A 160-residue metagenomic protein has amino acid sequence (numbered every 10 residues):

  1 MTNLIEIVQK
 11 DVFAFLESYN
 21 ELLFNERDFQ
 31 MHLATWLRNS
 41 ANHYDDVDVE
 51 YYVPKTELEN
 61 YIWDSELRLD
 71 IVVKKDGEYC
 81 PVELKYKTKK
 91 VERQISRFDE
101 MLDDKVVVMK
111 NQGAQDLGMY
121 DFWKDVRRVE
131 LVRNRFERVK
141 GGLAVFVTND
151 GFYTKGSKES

Functional and structural regions predicted by a protein language model:
M1-N42: Interdomain/boundary linker segments immediately adjacent to catalytic/signaling cores
F24, D28, H32, E66 (+1 more regions): Short, well-structured alpha-helical interface segments that form or flank functional binding sites
R38-D64, D70-V72: A short acidic/basic microdomain associated with nuclease active sites
S40, K74, V132-F136: Alpha-helix C-cap/termination motif
Y44, G77-E78, V139: A general structural motif
D64, L69-L84, K89-V91: Active-site beta-strand-loop-beta-strand hairpin of nuclease catalytic cores that positions key catalytic residues
S65-L69, T154-S160: Short, low-complexity, polybasic intrinsically disordered segments
Y86-Y153: Catalytic cores of nucleic-acid endonucleases
